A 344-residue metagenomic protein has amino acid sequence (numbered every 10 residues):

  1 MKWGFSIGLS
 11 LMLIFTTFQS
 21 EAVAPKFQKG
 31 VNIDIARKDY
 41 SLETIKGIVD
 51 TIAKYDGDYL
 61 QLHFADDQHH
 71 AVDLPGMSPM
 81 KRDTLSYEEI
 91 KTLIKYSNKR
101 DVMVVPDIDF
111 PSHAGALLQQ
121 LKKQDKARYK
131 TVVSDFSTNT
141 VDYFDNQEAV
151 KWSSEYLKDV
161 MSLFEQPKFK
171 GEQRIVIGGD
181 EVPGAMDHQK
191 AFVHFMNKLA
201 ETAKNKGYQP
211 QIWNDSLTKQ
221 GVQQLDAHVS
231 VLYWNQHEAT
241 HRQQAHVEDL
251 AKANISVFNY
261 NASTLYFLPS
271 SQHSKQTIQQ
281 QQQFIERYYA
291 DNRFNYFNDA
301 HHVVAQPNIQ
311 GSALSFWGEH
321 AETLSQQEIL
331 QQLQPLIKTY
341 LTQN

Functional and structural regions predicted by a protein language model:
G4-Q19: Sec-dependent N-terminal signal peptides of Gram-positive bacterial secreted proteins and lipoproteins
V23-A24, H63, P210-K219: Acidic, contiguous N-terminal accessory segments
K26-V176, E181-A185, A191-T202: Substrate-binding cleft of carbohydrate-active enzyme catalytic domains
I33, L62, I177-G179, I212 (+3 more regions): Conserved beta-strand positions
K38-S41, G115, P183-M186, L217-G221 (+2 more regions): Acidic-and-aromatic substrate-binding clefts and catalytic sites of carbohydrate-active enzymes
D58, Q209, Q310: Short acidic/polar active-site loop segments enriched in Thr and Asp
N205-N214, S256-N261: Acidic/polar loop patches that form or flank catalytic/metal-binding clefts of enzymes that bind anionic ligands
Q224-H228, A239-N344: Flexible, acidic glycine-rich loops studded with aromatic residues
